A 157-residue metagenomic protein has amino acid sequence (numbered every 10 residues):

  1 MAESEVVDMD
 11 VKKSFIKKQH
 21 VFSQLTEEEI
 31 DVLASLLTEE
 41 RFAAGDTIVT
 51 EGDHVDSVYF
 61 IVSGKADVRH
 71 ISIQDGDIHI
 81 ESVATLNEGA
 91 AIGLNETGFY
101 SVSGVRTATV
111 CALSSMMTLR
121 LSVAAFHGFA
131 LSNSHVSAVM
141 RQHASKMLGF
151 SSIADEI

Functional and structural regions predicted by a protein language model:
A2-E39, A43, G98, V136: Cyclic nucleotide-binding regulatory module and flanking cytosolic helices
S14, F22, V58, V83-A84 (+1 more regions): A residue-level structural signature of the nucleotidyltransferase/glycosyltransferase Rossmann-like core
K18, S114-M117: Short active-site oxyanion
H20, I61, L121-V123: Short, proline-centered helix/strand-breaking motifs
E28-V32, T97, V105-A108, M117 (+1 more regions): A small-molecule sensor/coupling module
E40-F42, L86, L121: Hydrophobic residues at beta-strand termini and immediately following loops that shape nucleotide-binding pockets
T47-L113: Cyclic nucleotide-binding regulatory domains
D67, T118-L119: General beta-strand recognition
